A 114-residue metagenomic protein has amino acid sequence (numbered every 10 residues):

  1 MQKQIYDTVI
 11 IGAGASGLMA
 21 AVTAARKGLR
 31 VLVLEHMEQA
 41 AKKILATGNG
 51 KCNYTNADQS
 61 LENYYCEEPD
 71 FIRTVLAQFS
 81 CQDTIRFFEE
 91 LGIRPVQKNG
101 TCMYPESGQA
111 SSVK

Functional and structural regions predicted by a protein language model:
Q2-S16, L32: Beta1/beta-strand and adjacent pyrophosphate-binding region of the FAD-binding site in flavoprotein oxidoreductases
D7-T8, D70-T74, M103-Y104: Short, contiguous strand/loop micro-motifs
V9, A25-N49: Glycine-rich FAD pyrophosphate-binding loop
A13-S16, A20-A25: Small-residue (primarily alanine) positions within well-ordered alpha-helices, especially packing/interaction faces
A20, L29, H36, S112-V113: General structural feature for long, well-ordered alpha-helical segments within catalytic domains of soluble enzymes
A21, R73, I85-R86: Short glycine-/small-residue-rich flexible loop motifs, especially phosphate/cofactor-binding loops
L45-Q78: N-terminal glycine-rich dinucleotide-binding loop that anchors FAD/FMN and/or NAD(P) in oxidoreductases
Q78-K114: Feature captures the FAD/FMN-dependent oxidoreductase FAD-binding
